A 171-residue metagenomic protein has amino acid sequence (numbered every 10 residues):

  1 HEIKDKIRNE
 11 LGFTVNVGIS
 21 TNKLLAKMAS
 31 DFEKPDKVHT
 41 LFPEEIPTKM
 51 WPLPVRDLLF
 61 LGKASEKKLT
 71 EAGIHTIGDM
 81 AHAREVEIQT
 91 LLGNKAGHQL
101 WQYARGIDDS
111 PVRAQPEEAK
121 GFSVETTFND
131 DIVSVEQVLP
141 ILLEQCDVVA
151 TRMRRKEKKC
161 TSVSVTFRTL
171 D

Functional and structural regions predicted by a protein language model:
H1-Q99, T151: Gly/Gly-Pro- and Ser/Thr-rich, intrinsically disordered tail segments characteristic of DNA damage-repair and tolerance
S65, T70-D171: DNA-contacting surface of Y-family translesion DNA polymerases
